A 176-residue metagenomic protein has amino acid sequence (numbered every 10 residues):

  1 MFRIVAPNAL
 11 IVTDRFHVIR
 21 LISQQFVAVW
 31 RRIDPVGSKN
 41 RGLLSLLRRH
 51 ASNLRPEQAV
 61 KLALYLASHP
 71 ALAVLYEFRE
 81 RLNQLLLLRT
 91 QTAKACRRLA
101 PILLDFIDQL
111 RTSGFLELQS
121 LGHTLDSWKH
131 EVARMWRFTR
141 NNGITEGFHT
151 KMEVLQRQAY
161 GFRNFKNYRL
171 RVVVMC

Functional and structural regions predicted by a protein language model:
M1-A6, L10, F16-R20, S38-C176: Acidic/histidine-rich catalytic cores and adjacent linkers of DNA breakage/strand-transfer/modification proteins
V18-G37: Short alpha-helix plus adjacent loop in nuclease-associated cores
